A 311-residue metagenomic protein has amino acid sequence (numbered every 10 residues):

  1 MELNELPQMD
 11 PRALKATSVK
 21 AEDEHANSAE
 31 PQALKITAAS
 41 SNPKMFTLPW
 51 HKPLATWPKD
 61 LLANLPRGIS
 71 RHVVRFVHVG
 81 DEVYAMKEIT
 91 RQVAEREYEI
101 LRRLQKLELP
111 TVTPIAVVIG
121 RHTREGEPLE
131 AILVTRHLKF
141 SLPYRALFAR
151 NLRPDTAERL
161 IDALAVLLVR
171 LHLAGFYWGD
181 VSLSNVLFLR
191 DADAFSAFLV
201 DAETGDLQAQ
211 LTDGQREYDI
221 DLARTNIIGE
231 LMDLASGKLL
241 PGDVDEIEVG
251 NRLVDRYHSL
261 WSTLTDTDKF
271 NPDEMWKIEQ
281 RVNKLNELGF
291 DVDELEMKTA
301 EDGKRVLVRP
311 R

Functional and structural regions predicted by a protein language model:
M1-A21, T111-V117, A157, T212 (+2 more regions): A broadly tuned "polar low-complexity/structure-edge" signature
M1-P66, V79-D81, R91-E97, L107 (+1 more regions): Regulatory N- and C-terminal appendages and interdomain linkers associated with kinase/kinase-like NTP transferase
P43-E158, D162-G179, N226-L234: Conserved ATP-binding subdomain of kinase catalytic cores across diverse folds
A116-V117, L183, M297: Proline- and acidic/polar-enriched loop/turn elements at helix boundaries
G126, D193, D302-K304: Intrinsic-disorder/low-complexity loop/linker signature
F140, R216-D219, A223, E246-V249 (+1 more regions): Alpha-helical structural motif
R150-D162, G214-I227, F270-G289: Hydrophobic transmembrane alpha-helix bundles
Y177, L183-D233: Catalytic activation segment of kinase domains across protein kinase-like and atypical kinase folds
